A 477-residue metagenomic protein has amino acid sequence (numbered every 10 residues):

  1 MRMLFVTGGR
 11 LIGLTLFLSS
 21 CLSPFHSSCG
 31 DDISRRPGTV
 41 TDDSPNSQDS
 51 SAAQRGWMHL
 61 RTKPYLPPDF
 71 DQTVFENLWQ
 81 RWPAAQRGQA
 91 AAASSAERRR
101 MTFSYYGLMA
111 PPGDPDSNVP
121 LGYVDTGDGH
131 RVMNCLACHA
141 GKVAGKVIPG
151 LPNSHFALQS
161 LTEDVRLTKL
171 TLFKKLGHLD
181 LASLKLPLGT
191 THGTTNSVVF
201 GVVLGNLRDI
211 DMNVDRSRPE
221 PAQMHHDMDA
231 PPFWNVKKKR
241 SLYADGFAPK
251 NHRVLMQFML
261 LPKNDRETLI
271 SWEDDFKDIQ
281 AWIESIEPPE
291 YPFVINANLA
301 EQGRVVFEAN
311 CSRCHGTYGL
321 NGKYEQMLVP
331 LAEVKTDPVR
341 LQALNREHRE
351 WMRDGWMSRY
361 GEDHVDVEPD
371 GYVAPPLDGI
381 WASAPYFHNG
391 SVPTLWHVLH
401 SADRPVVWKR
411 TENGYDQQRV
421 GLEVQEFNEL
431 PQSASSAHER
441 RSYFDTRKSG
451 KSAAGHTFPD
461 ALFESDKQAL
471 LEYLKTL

Functional and structural regions predicted by a protein language model:
M1-G13: Bacterial N-terminal signal peptides that target proteins for export
R2, L18, H26, V132-C135 (+1 more regions): Mature extracytoplasmic/luminal segments of secretory-pathway proteins
R10-P24: Bacterial N-terminal signal peptides
C21-R35: Signal peptide processing junction and immediate N-terminal pro/mature segment of secreted/exported proteins
D31-L477: Periplasmic c-type cytochrome electron-transfer domains
